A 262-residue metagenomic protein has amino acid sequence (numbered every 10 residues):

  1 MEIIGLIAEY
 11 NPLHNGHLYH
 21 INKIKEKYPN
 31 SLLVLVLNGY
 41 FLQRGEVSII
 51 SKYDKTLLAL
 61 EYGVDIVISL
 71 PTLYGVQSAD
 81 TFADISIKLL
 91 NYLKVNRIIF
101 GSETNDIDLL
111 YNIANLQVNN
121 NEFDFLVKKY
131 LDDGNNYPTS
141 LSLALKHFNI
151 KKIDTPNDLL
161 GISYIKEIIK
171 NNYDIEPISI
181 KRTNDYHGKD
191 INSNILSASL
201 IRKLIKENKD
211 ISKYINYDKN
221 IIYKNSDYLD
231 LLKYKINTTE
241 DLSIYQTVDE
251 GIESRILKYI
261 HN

Functional and structural regions predicted by a protein language model:
M1-K55: N-terminal catalytic cores of NTP/NDP-binding nucleotidyl/phosphoryl-transfer enzymes
A8, L42-Q43, A59, L73-Y74 (+1 more regions): Short, contiguous strand/loop micro-motifs
N22-K25, T56-L60, K166-I169, R202: Class I S-adenosyl-L-methionine
E26, L60, I87-N91: Non-catalytic positions within long, well-ordered alpha-helices that form the structural scaffold/packing of enzyme
S31, D65, N96: Short acidic/polar active-site loop segments enriched in Thr and Asp
I50-D54, Y62, Q77, T81 (+1 more regions): Generic alpha-helix structural propensity
L57-P71: A glycine-rich helix N-cap at a beta->alpha junction
S69-N262: Active-site cores that bind ATP or allylic diphosphates and position pyrophosphate for catalysis
